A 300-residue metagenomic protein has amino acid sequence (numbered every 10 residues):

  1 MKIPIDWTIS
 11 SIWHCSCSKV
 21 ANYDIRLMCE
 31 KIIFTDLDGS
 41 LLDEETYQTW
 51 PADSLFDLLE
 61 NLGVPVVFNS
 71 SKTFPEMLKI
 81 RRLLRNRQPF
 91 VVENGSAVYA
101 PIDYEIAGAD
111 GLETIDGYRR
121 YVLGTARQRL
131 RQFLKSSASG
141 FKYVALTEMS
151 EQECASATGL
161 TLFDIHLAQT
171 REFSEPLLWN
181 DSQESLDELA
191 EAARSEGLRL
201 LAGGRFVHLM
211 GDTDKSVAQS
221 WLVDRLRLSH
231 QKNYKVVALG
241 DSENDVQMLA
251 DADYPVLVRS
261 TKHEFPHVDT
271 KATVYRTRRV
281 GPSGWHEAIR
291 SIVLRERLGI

Functional and structural regions predicted by a protein language model:
I5-T35: Non-catalytic pre-domain segments flanking phosphatase-related domains
M28, T49, L55, F206-I300: Mg2+-dependent phosphoryl-transfer enzymes with acidic/Ser/Thr/Gly-rich catalytic loops
K31-E44, L249: Asp-based phosphoryl-transfer active-site loop
I32, P89, V237: Hydrophobic "anchor" residues on beta-strands that sit immediately upstream of conserved functional sites
T49-L146: Active-site phosphate-binding/coordination module
R87-E93, F163-D164, P255-S260: Short hydrophobic/aromatic-enriched beta-strand-loop microsegments
F133-V237, E243: Conserved acidic, metal-coordinating active-site core of Asp-based, Mg2+-dependent phosphoryl-transfer enzymes
